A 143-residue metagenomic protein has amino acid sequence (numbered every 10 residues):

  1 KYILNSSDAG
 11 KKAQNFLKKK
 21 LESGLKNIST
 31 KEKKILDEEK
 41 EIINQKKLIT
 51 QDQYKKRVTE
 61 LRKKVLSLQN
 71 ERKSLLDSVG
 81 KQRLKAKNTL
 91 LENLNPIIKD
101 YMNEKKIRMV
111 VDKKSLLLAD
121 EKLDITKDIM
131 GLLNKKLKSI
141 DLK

Functional and structural regions predicted by a protein language model:
K1-K143: Amphipathic, charged alpha-helical segments and their helix-to-coil junctions in extracytoplasmic/peripheral assemblies
